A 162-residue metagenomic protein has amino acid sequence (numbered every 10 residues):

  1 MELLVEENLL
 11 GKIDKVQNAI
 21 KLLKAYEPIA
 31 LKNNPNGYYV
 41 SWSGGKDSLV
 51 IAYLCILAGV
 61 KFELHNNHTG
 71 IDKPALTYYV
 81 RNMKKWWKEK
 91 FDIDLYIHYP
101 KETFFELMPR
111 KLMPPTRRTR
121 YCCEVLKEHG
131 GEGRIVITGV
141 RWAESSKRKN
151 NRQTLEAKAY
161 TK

Functional and structural regions predicted by a protein language model:
M1-K162: ATP-dependent adenylation/nucleotidyltransferase module used to activate substrates
